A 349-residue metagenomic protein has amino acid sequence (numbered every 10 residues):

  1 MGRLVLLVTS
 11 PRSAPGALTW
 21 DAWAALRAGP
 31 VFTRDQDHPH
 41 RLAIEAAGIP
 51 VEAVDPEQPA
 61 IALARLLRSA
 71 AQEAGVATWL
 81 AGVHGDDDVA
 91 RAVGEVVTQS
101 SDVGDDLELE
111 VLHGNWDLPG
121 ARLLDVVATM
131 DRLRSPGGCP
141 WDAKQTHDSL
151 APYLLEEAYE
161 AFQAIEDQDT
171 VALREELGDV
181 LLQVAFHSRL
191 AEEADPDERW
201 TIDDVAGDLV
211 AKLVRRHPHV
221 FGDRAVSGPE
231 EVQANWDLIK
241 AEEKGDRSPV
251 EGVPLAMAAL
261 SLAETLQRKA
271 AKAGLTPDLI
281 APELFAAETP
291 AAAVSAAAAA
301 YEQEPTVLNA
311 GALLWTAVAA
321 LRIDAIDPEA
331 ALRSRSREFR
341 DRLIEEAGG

Functional and structural regions predicted by a protein language model:
M1-V54, G114, P119: Glycine-rich, flexible N-terminal cofactor/catalytic loop recognition
L7-T9, W79-V83, E110: Short beta-strand segments
T9, T19, D35-Q36, R65 (+5 more regions): Extended low-complexity intrinsically disordered regions
D55-A71: Short phosphate-binding loop-to-helix
A74-A90: Acidic beta-strand-to-loop metal/phosphate-binding motif
L154-F162, T170-E192, D203-V210, E283-S336: An amphipathic alpha-helical micro-motif enriched in hydrophobic residues with embedded/adjacent acidic residues
Q163-E166, F186-E193, V214, P218-V226 (+5 more regions): Charged/polar positions within long, soluble alpha-helices
R333-G349: Acidic, carboxylate-rich catalytic segments that either coordinate divalent cations
